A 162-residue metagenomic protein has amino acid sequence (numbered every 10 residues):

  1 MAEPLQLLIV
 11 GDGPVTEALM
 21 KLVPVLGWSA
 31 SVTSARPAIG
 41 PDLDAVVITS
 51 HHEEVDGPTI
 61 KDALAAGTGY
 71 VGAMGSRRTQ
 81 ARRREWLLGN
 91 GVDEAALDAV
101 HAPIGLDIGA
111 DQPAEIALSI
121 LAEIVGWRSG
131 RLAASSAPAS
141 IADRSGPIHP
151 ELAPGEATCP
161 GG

Functional and structural regions predicted by a protein language model:
M1-A45, T49-T59, C159-G162: Hydrophobic, well-ordered beta-alpha structural blocks that scaffold small-molecule cofactor pockets
L22, L26, A66, N90 (+2 more regions): Change "in soluble alpha/beta enzymes" to "in soluble alpha/beta proteins
S29-P37, M74-T79, A134-I141: A short glycine-rich beta-strand->turn/loop micro-motif centered on a GG-aromatic cluster
R36, G40-D42, E85, G89-V100: Short acidic, glycine/proline-enriched helix-loop-strand junctions
H51-E54, S76-T79, G126: Short glycine-rich anion-binding loops that position phosphate/pyrophosphate groups of nucleotides and phosphorylated
A63-W86: ADP-ribose/adenylate-binding Rossmann-like module
A95-V125: Active-site capping/gating segments
P103, I124-G162: A short, charged, Gly/Pro-tolerant segment at domain boundaries
